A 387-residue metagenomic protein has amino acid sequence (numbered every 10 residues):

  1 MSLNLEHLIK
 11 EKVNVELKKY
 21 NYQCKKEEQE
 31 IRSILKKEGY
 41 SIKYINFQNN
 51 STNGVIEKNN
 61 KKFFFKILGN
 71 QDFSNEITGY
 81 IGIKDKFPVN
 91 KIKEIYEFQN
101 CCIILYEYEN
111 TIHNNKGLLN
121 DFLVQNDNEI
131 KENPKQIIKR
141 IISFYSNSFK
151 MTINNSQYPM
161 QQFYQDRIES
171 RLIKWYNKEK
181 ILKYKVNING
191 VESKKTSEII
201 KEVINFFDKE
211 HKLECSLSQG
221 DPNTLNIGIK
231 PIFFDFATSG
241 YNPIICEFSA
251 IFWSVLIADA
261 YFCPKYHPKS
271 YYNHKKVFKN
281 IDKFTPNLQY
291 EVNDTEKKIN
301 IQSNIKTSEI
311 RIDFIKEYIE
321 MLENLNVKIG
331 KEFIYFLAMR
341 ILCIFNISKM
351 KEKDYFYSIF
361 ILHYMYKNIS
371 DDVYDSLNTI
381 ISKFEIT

Functional and structural regions predicted by a protein language model:
S2-K43: Juxta-kinase regulatory segment immediately upstream of eukaryotic protein kinase catalytic domains
Q23-K36, N154-L217: An alpha-helical support segment within catalytic cores of ATP-dependent transferases
N50-I77: ATP-binding glycine-rich loop module of kinase domains
K84-Q99: Conserved HxN/HPN-centered segment at the entrance to the catalytic loop of eukaryotic protein kinase-like domains
I104-H113: Short pocket-lining segment of the protein kinase catalytic domain that shapes the ATP-binding cleft
N115-Q165, I199-H211, S218: Conserved kinase catalytic-core helix
D221, N226, D235: Conserved catalytic-loop position in the HRD/HxD motif
I245-L322, A338-K353: Active-site activation/catalytic loop segments of kinase-like enzymes and analogous catalytic loops in related
